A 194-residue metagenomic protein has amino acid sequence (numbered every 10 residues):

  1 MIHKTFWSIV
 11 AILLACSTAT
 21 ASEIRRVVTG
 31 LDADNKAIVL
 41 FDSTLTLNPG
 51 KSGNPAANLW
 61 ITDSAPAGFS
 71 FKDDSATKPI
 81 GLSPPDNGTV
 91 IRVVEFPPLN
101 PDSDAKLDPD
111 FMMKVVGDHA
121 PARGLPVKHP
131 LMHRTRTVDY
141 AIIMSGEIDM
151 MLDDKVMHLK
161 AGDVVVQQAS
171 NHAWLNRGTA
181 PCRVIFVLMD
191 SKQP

Functional and structural regions predicted by a protein language model:
M1-I9: Bacterial N-terminal signal peptides that target proteins for export
S17-A21: Sec/Tat signal peptide C-region and signal peptidase I cleavage site
V27, L31-D32, K36-S43, P49 (+2 more regions): Double-stranded beta-helix
F41-D74: N-terminal, post-signal-peptide region of Sec/Tat-exported proteins
T44-T46, R92-T135, Q168-N171, D190-K192: Conserved short histidine dyad/triad with adjacent acidic residue
P126-H129, H133-T135, Y140-A161: A short beta-strand-loop-beta hairpin characteristic of the jelly-roll/cupin
E147-D149, V156-K160, A169-Q193: Ligand-binding loop in jelly-roll beta-barrel domains
